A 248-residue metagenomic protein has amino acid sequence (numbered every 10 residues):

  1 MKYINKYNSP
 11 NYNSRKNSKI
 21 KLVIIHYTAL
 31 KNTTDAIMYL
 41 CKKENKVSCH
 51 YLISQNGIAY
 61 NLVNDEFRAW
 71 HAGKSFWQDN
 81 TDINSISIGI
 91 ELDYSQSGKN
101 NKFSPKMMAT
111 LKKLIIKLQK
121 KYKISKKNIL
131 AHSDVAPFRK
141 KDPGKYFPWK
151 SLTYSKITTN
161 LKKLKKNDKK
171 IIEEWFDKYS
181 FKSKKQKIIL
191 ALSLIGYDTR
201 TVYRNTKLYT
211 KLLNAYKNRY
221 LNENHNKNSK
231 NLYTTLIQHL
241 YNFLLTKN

Functional and structural regions predicted by a protein language model:
M1-K127: Active-site-adjacent loop/helix surface patches within enzyme catalytic domains that shape the substrate-binding cleft
N100-R200, K211, A215-N218, H225 (+1 more regions): Basic/polar, cationic surfaces and motifs that engage anionic cell-wall and phosphate/carboxylate ligands
N222-N248: Extracellular LysM carbohydrate-binding repeats and other cell-envelope/extracellular binding modules
